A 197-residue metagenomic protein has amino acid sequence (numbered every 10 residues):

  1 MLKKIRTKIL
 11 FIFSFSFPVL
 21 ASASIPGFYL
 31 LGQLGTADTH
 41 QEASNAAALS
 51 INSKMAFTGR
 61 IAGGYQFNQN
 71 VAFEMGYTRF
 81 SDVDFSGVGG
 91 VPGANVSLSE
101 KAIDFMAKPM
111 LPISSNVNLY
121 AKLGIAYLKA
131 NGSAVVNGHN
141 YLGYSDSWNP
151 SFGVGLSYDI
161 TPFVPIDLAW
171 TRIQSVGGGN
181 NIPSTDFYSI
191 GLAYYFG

Functional and structural regions predicted by a protein language model:
M1-G27, G197: Cleavable N-terminal export/targeting peptides
F13, S22, S53, Y65 (+5 more regions): Generic marker of residues within folded, mature protein domains
S24-G27, T36-E42, G59-V136, Y158-I160 (+1 more regions): Gram-negative (and chloroplast) outer-membrane scaffold detector with strong preference for beta-barrel transmembrane
E42-A43, V176-G178: A short, acidic/glycine-rich surface segment
N45-A47: Short, basic, glycine/proline-bearing loop/turn elements
L49-A56, P92-K101, H139-W148, G179-D186: Replace "Gram-negative outer membrane beta-barrel proteins" with "bacterial and organellar outer membrane beta-barrel
K129-V176: A generic hydrophobic-segment detector
